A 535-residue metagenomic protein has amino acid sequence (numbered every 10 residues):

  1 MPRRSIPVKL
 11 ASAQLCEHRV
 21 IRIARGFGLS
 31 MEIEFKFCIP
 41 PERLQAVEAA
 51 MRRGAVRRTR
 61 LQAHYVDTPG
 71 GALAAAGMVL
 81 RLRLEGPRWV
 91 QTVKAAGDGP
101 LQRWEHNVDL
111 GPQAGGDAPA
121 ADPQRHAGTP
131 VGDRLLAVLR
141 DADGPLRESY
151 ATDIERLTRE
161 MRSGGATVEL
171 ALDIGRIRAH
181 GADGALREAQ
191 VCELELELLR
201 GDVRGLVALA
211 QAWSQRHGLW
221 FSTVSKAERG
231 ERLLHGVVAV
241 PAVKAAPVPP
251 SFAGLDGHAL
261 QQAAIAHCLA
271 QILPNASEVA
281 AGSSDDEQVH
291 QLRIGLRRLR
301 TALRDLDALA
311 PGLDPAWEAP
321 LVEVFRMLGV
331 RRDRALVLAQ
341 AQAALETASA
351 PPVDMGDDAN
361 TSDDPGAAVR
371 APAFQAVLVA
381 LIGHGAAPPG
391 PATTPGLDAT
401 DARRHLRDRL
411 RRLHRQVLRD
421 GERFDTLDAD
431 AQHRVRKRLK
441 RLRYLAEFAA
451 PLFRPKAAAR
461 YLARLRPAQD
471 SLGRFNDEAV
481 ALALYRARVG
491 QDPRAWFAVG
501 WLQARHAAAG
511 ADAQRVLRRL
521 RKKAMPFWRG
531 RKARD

Functional and structural regions predicted by a protein language model:
R3-R4, R19-R25: Basic polycationic patches enriched in arginine
V8, V20-R22, S30: Residue-level detector of intrinsically disordered terminal segments
G26-D535: Function-determining surface determinants
